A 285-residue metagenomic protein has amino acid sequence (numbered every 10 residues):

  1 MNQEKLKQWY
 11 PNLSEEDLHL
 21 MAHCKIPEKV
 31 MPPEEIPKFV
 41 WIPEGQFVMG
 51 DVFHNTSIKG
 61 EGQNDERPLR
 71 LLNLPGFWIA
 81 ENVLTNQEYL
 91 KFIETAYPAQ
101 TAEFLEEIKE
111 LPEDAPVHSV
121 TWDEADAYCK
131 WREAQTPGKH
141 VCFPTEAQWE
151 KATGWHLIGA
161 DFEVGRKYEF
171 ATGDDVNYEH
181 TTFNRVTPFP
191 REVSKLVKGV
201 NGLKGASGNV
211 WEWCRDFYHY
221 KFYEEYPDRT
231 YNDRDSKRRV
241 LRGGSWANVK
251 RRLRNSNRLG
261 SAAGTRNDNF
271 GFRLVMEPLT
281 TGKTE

Functional and structural regions predicted by a protein language model:
N2-V30: N-terminal pre-domain segments of enzymes
V30-M31, Q63, L69, E192-K195 (+1 more regions): Short Gly/Pro-enriched turn/cap motifs at secondary-structure boundaries
M31-E103, V120-D123, G208: A short glycine-rich, aromatic-capped structural motif
W41, W78-A80, W131, C214 (+1 more regions): Residues within well-ordered beta-strands of beta-sheet-rich folds
G45, G244, E277-T280: Short loop segments at secondary-structure junctions
V48-H54, I58, E106-P116, V120-L259 (+2 more regions): Functional-site microenvironments in short loops/helix caps that host divalent-cation chemistry
F77, L84, L90-F104, K130-K139 (+2 more regions): Short capping motifs at secondary-structure boundaries
D268-G282: Short, structured beta-strand segments at or near domain termini in extracellular proteins/domains
